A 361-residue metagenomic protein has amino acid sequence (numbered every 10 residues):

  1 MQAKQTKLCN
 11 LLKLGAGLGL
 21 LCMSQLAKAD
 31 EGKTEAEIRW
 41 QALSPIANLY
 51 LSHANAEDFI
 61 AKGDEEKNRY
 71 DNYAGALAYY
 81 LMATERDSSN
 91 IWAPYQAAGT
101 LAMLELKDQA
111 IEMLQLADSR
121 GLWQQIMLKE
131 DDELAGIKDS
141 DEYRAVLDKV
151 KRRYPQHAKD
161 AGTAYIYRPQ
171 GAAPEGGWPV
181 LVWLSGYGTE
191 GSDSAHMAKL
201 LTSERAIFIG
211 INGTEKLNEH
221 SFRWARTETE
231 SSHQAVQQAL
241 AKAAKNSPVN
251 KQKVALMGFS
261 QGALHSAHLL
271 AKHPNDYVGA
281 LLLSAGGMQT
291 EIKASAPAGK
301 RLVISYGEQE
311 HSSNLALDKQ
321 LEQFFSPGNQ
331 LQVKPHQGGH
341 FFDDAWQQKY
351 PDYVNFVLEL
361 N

Functional and structural regions predicted by a protein language model:
D30-A61, A74, D118-W178: A domain-start/cap signature at the N-terminus of enzymes
E66-K67, L101: Residue at a conserved register position within TPR or TPR-like alpha-solenoid repeats
M82, V180-P248: Serine-hydrolase catalytic machinery in alpha/beta-hydrolase-like enzymes
K138, S305, A316, G328-N361: C-terminal catalytic histidine-bearing segment of alpha/beta-hydrolase fold enzymes
Q252-P297: Primarily recognizes the serine-hydrolase "nucleophile elbow" in alpha/beta-hydrolase and SGNH/GDSL folds
V303-E310: Conserved strand-to-loop "acid loop" that flanks and positions the catalytic carboxylate
